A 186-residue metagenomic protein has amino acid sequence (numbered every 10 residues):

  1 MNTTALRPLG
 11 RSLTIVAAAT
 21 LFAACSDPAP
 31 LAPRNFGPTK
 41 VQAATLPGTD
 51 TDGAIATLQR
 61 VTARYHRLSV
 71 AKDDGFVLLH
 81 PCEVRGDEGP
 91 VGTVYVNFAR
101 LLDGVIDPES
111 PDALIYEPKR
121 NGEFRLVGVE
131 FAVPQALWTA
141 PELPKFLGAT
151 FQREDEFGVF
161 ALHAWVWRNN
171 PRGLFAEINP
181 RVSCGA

Functional and structural regions predicted by a protein language model:
N2-T14: Bacterial N-terminal signal peptides that target proteins for export
L21-A24: C-terminal motif of bacterial Sec signal peptides marking the signal peptidase cleavage site
D27: Short, conserved catalytic or interaction motifs in soluble domains
A32-A186: Primary mode marks residue(s) on the alpha4-beta5-alpha5 output face of response regulator receiver
